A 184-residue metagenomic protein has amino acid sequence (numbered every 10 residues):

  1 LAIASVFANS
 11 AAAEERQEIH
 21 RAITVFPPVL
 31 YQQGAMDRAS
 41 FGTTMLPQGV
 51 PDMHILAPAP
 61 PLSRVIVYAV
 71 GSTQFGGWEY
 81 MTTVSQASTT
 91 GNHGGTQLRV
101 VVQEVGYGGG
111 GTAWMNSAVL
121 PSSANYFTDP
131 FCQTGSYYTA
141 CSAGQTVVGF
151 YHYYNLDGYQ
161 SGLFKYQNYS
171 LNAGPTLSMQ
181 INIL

Functional and structural regions predicted by a protein language model:
L1-V6: Bacterial N-terminal signal peptides
F7-E15: Sec/Tat signal peptide C-region and signal peptidase I cleavage site
E14-G94: Short, compositionally biased P/S/T/A/G/V-rich stretches that sit at domain boundaries
A87-G108: Contiguous beta-strand segments within globular domains
V101-Q103, N116, D157, Q180-L184: A structural detector for beta-sheet-dominated domains
E104-S136, N168-S170: Extended low-complexity, serine/threonine- and proline-enriched intrinsically disordered segments
C132-V148: Short proline/glycine- and polar residue-rich coil/turn motifs
A140, G149, Y153-P175, I181: Short, aromatic- and glycine-rich surface loops/edge beta-strands on solvent-exposed regions
